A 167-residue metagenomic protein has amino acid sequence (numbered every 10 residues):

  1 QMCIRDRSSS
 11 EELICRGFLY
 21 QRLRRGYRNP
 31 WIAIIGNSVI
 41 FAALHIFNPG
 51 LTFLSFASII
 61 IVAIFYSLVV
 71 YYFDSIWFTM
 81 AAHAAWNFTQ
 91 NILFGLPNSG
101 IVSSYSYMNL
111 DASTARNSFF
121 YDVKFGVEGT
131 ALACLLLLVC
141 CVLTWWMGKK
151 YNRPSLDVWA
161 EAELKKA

Functional and structural regions predicted by a protein language model:
M2-I4: Short, small-residue-biased leader/transition segments that mark boundaries at the very start of proteins
S10-G36, L68-S75: Membrane-interface helix/loop boundary segments of multi-pass membrane proteins
P30-I46, I59-A63: Small-polar-interrupted transmembrane alpha-helices in polytopic inner-membrane proteins
A33-I40, T79-T89, A160: Central hydrophobic cores of alpha-helical transmembrane segments in multi-pass integral membrane proteins
H45-F53: Membrane-interface helix caps and helix-loop-helix hairpins in membrane proteins
S55-F119: Functionally important transmembrane alpha-helices
A133-G148: Hydrophobic core of alpha-helical transmembrane segments in multi-pass integral membrane proteins
T144-W159: Membrane-interface capping segments at transmembrane-helix boundaries
